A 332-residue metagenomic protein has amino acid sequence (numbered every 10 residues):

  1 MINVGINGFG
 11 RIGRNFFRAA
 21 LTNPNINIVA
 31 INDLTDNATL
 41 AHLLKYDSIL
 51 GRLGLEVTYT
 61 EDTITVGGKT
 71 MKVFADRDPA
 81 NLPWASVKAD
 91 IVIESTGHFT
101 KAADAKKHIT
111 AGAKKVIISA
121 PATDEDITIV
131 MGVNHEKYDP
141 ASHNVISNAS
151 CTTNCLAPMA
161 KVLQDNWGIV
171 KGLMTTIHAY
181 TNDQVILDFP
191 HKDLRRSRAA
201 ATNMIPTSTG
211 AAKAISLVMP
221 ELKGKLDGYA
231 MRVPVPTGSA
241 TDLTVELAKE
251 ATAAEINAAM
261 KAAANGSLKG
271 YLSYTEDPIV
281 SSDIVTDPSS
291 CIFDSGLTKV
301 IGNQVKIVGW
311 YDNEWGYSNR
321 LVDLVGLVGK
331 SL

Functional and structural regions predicted by a protein language model:
M1-S197, K299, D323, S331-L332: N-terminal Rossmann-like NAD(P) cofactor-binding subdomain of oxidoreductases, focused on the glycine-rich
N7, R11, A38, V87 (+10 more regions): Conserved active-site and cofactor/substrate-binding residues in soluble primary-metabolism enzymes
L21-N25, K161-I169, A179-N182, T209 (+5 more regions): Generic secondary-structure signature for well-ordered alpha-helical cores
L34-D36, P79, A122-T123, S150-T152 (+6 more regions): Glycine-rich beta-alpha junction loops
I64, I129-M131, V145, L187 (+5 more regions): Short clusters of hydrophobic/aromatic residues that line enzyme substrate/ligand-binding pockets
S142-H143, A199-A201, G238-D242, Q304-K306: Short, solvent-exposed beta-strand edge segments and adjacent coil->beta transition regions
D165-P236: Acidic, glycine-rich segments within the central catalytic cores of soluble metabolic enzymes that bind/position
G228, A240, T244-L332: C-terminal active-site/capping subdomain that shapes the small-molecule cofactor and substrate pocket of enzyme
